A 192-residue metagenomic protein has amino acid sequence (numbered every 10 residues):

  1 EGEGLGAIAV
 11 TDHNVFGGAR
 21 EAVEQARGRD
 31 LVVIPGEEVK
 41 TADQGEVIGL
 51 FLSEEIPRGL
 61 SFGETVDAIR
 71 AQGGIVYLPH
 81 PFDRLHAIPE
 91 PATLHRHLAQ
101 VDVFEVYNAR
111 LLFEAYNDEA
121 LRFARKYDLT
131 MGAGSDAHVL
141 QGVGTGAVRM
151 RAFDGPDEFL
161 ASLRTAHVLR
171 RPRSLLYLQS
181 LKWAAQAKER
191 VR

Functional and structural regions predicted by a protein language model:
E1-N14, G74-Y77: Divalent metal-dependent hydrolysis catalytic cores, especially in the metallo-beta-lactamase
E3-L5, G17-I56, E64-D67, R84-R192: Charged catalytic cores and adjacent phosphate/nucleic-acid-binding surfaces used for phosphate/nucleic-acid chemistry
T11, H80, S135: Short beta-strand/turn micro-motifs composed of small residues that flank or help shape donor/cofactor-binding pockets
G59-F62, P79: Ordered, amphipathic secondary-structure segments that act as subunit-interaction surfaces in large macromolecular
A71-Y77, P81, T130: Short beta-strand/loop segments at the ligand-binding rim of alpha/beta enzyme cores
